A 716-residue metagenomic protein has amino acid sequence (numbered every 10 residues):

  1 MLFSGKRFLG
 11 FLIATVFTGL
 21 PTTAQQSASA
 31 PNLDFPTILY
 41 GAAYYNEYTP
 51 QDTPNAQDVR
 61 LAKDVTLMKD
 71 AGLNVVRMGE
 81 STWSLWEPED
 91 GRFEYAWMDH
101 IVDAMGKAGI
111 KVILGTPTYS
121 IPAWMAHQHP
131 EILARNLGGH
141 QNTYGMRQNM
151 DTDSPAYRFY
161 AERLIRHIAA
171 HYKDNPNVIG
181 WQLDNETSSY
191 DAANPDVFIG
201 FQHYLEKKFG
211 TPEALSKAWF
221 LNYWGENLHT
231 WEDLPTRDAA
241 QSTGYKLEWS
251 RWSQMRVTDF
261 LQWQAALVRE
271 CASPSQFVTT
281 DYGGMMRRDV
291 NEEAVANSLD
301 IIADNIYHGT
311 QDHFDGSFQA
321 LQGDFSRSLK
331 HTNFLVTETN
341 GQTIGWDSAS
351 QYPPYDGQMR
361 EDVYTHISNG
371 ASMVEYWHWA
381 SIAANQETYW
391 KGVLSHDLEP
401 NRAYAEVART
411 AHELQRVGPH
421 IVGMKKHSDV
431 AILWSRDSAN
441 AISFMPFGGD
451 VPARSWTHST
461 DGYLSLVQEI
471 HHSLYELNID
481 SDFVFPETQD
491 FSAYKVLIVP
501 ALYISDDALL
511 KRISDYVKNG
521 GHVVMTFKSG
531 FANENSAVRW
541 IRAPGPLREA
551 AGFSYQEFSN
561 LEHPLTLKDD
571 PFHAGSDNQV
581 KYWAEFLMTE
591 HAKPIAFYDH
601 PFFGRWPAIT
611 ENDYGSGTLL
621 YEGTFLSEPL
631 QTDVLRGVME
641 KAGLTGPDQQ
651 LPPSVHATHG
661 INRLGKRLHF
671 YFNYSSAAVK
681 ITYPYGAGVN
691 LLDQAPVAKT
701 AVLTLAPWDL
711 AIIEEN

Functional and structural regions predicted by a protein language model:
M1-L9: Bacterial N-terminal signal peptides that target proteins for export
G10-G19: Bacterial N-terminal signal peptides
Q25-V75, P88, D103, H420: N-terminal carbohydrate-binding accessory modules
Y40-N55, S81-A96, T143-E162, D184-D191 (+6 more regions): The substrate-binding groove and active-site-proximal loops of carbohydrate-active enzymes, especially glycoside
Q51-M68, A161-H167, G284-V295, Y355-V363: Short, acidic/polar
L61-G139, Q264-C271: Aromatic-lined substrate-binding rim segments of carbohydrate-active enzymes
Q128, N136-I301, N305-F318: Polysaccharide-binding and catalytic clefts of secreted carbohydrate-active enzymes
W231-L234, P274, Y307-N716: Carbohydrate-binding surfaces of carbohydrate-active enzymes
